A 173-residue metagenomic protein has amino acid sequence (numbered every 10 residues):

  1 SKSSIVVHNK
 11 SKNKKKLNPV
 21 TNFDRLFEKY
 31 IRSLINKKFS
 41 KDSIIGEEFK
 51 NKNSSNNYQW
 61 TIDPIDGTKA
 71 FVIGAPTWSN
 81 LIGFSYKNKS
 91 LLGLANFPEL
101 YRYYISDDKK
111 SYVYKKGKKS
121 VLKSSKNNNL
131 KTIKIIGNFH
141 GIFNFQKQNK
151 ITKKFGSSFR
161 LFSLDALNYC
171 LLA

Functional and structural regions predicted by a protein language model:
S1, D24, I35, T68 (+4 more regions): Residue-level signal for inorganic ion chemistry
S1-I65: N-terminal subdomain of lithium-sensitive/metallo-dependent phosphomonoesterases centered on the IMPase/IPPase/PAP
D42-S43, Q59-W60, L92, K134 (+1 more regions): Structural motif
E47-E48, P64-I65, P98, N138-F139 (+1 more regions): Fold-independent oxyanion-binding glycine-rich loops and adjacent beta-strand/coil segments at enzyme active sites
S54-Y112: DPxDG-like acidic metal-binding loop motif
K110-Y114, K119-S120: Short helix-loop capping/hinge motifs at secondary-structure junctions, enriched in acidic/polar residues
K123-A173: An extended, acidic
